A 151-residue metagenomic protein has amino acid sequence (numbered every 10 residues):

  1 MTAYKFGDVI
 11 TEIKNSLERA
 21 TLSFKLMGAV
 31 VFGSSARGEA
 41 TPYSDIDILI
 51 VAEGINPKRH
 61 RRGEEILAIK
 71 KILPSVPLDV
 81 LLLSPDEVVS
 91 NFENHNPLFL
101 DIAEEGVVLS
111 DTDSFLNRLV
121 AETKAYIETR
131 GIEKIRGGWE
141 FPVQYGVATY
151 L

Functional and structural regions predicted by a protein language model:
M1-M27, A36-P42, E53-L151: Catalytic core of pol beta-like nucleotidyltransferases
V30: Active-site-flanking beta-strand signature of metal-NTP-handling nucleotidyl enzymes and homologous cyclase-like
S44-I46: Short, conserved active-site loops that position catalytic residues or coordinate cofactors/metal ions across diverse
I48-I50: Short beta-strand->loop micro-motif that forms the acidic, two-metal-ion catalytic signature in nucleotide-processing
